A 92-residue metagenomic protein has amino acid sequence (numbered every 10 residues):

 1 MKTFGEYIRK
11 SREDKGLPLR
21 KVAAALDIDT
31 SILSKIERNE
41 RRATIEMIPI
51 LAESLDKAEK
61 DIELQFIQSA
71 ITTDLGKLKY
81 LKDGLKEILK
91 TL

Functional and structural regions predicted by a protein language model:
M1-D14: A short, Lys/Arg-rich alpha-helix, primarily the initiator
E13, A24, E53: Alpha-helical residues within the helix-turn-helix
G16-S34: Short alpha-helical DNA-recognition segment
D27, T44-L64: DNA major-groove recognition helix of helix-turn-helix/homeodomain DNA-binding modules
D61-L92: Short, charged recognition helix plus adjacent turn of helix-turn-helix-like nucleic-acid-binding domains
